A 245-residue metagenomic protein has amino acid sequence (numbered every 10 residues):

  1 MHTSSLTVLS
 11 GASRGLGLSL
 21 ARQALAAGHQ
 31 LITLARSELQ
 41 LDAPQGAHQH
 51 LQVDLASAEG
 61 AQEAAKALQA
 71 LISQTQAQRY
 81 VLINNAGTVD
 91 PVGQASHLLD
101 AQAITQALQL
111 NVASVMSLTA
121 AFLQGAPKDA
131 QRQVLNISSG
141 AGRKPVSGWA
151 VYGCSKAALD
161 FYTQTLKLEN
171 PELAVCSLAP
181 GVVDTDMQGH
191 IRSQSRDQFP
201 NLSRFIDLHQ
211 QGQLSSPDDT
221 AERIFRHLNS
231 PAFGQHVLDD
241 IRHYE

Functional and structural regions predicted by a protein language model:
S13-R14: Conserved glycine-rich cofactor-binding loop
A27-D42: Conserved glycine-rich Rossmann-like NAD(P)H-binding loop of the short-chain dehydrogenase/reductase
Q45-E59: Rossmann-fold cofactor-recognition segment
Q78, G87-T105, Q124, G148: Conserved mid-core segment of classical short-chain dehydrogenase/reductases
T119, S155: Active-site helix of classical SDR
S139: Residue(s) in the substrate-gating loop at a strand-loop-helix junction that position the organic substrate next
S177-P180, T185, S193-E245: C-terminal helical subdomain
